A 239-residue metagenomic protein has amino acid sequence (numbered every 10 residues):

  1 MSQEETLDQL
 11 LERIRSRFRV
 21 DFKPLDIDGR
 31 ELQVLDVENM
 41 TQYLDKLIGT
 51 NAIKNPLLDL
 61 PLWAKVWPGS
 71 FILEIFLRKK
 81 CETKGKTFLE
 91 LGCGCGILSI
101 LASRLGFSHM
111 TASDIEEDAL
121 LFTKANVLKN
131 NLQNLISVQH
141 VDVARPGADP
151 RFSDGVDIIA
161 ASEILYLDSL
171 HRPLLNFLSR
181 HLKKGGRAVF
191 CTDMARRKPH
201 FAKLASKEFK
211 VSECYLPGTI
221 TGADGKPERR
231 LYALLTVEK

Functional and structural regions predicted by a protein language model:
M1-K239: S-adenosylmethionine-dependent methyltransferases
